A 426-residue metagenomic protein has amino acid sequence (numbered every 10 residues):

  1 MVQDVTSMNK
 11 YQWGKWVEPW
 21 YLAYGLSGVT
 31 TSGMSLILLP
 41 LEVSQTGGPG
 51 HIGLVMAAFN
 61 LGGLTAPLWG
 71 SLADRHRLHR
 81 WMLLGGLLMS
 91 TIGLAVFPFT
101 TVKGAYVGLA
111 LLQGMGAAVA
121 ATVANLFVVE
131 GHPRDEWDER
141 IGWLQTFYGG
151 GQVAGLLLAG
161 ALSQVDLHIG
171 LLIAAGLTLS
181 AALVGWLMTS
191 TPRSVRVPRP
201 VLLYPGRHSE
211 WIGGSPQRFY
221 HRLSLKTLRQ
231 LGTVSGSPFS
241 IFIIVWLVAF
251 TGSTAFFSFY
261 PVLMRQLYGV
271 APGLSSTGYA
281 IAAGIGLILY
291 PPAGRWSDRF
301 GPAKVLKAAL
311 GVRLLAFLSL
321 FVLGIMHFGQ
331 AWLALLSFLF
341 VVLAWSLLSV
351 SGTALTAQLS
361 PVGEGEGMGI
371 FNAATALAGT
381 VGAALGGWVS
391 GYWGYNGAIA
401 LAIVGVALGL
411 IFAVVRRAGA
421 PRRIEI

Functional and structural regions predicted by a protein language model:
V2-G14, P192-F242: Juxtamembrane intracellular "pre-TM" segments in multi-pass secondary transporters
N9-N60, I241, S253-Y268, S275: Helix-loop boundary and gating motifs at the non-cytosolic
L54-S71, A280-P292: Central cavity-lining transmembrane alpha-helices of secondary-active solute carriers, predominantly the Major
A66-L78, L289-P302, S390: Helix-to-loop junctions at the C-terminal end of transmembrane segments in multipass secondary transporters
W81-A95, V305-S319: Structural signature of the two symmetry-related core transmembrane helices
L111-Y148: Cytoplasmic helix-loop-helix junction between adjacent transmembrane helices in 12-TM secondary transporters
G170-L187, I399-V414: Symmetry-related core transmembrane helices of the 12-TM Major Facilitator Superfamily/SLC fold
E364-G391: A late C-terminal transmembrane helix in Major Facilitator Superfamily
